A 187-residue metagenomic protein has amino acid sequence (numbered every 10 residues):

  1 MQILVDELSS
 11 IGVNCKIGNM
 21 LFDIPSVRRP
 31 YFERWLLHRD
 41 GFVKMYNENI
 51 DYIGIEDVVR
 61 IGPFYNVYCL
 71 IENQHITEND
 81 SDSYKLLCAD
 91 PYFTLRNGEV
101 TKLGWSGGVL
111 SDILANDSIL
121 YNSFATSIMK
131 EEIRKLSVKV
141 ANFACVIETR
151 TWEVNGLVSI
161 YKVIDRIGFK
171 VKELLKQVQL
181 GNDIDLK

Functional and structural regions predicted by a protein language model:
I3-V59: Short N-terminal edge-element motif at the start of the domain
N19, P25-R28, F32, L36 (+2 more regions): Charged, low-complexity intrinsically disordered regions
